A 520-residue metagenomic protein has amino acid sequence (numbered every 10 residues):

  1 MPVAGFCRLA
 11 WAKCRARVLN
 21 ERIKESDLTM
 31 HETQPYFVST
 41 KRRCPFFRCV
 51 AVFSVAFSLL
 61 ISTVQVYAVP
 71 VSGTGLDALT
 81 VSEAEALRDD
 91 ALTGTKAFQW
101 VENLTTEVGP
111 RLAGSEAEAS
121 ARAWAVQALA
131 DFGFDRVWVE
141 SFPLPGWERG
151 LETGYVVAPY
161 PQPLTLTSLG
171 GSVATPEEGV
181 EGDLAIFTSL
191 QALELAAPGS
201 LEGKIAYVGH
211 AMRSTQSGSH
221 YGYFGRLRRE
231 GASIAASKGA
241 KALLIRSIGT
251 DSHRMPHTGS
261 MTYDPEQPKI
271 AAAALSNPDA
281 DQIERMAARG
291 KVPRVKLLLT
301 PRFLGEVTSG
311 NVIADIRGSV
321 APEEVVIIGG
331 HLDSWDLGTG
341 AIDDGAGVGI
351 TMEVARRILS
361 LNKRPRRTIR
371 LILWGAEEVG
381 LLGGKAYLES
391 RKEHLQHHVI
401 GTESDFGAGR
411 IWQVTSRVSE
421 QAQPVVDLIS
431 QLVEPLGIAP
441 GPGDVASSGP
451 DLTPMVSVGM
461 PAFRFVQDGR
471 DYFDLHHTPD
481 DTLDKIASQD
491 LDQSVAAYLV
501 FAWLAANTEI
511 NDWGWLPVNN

Functional and structural regions predicted by a protein language model:
V50-Q65: Bacterial N-terminal signal peptides
G73-A86, E102, T106-I205, G209-S217: Noncatalytic luminal/extracellular "stalk/propeptide" segments of secretory-pathway proteins
G75-S115, M255-S260, D333, I400 (+2 more regions): N-terminal capping segment at the start of a domain
V81-E83, A158-G199, M261-A341, E353-R366: Soluble metallo-hydrolase cores and metallopeptidase-like ectodomains found primarily in the secretory/periplasmic
Q99, I358-L382: Short helix-loop-beta-strand segments that form the rim/entrance of peptidase-like active sites
S115, T167-A271, T339, P440: Extracellular/luminal Protease-associated
P161-P163, E177, G182, I270-A272 (+4 more regions): Metal-dependent peptidase/peptidase-like ectodomains
R356, S360, F473-N520: His/Asp/Glu-rich mid-to-C-terminal helical/loop segments that flank catalytic regions of hydrolases
